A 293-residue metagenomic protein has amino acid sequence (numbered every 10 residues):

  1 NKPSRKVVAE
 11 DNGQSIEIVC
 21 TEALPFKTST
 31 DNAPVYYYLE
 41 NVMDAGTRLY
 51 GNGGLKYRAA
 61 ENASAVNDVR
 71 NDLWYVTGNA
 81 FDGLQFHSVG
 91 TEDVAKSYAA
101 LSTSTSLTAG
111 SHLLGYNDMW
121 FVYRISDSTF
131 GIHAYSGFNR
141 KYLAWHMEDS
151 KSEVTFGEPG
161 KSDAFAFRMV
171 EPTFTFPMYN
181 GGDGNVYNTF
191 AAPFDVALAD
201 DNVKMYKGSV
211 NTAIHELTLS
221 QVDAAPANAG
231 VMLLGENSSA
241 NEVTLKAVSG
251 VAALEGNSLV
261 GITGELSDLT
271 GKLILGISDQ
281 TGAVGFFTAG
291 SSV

Functional and structural regions predicted by a protein language model:
N1-R5: Surface-exposed interfaces of beta-sheet-rich extracellular modules
I16-G54, D68-S104, M119-S150, P159-T173: Extracellular glycan-recognition/adhesion modules and their associated mucin-like linkers
E22-T30, M169-A199, Q221-V293: A short, polar beta-strand/turn micro-motif
L39-A45, H87-V94, S102-S104, A134-N139 (+9 more regions): Short, flexible beta-strand-to-coil junctions
L73-W74, D82-Q85, V210-D223, A227-G230: Short secondary-structure capping micro-motifs at structural edges
S106-L114, S150-G160, S292-V293: A short, surface-exposed interaction/processing loop segment used at functional sites
T108-N139, L266-S292: Acidic, glycine-rich flexible loop segments
M119-W120, V196-H215, G271-G276: Extended, compositionally biased repeat/scaffold regions that form elongated interaction surfaces
